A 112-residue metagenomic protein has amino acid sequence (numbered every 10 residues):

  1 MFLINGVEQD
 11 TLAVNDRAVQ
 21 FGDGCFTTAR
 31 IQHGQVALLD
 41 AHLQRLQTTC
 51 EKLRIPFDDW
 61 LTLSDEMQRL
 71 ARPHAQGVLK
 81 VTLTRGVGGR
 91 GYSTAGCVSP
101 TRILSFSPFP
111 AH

Functional and structural regions predicted by a protein language model:
M1-H112: Conserved alpha/beta cores of soluble small-molecule-handling proteins
